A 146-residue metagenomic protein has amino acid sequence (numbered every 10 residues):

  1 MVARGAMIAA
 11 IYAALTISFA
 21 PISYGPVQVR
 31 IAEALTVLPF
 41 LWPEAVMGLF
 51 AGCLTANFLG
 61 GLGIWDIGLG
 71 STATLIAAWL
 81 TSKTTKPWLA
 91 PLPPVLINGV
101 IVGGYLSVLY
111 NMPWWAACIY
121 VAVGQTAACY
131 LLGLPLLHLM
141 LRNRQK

Functional and structural regions predicted by a protein language model:
M1-M47: Hydrophobic transmembrane alpha-helices
I11-I17, L49-A56, V102-G103: Membrane-embedded alpha-helical segments in integral membrane proteins
P21-P26, A34, L54-K146: Membrane-embedded alpha-helical hairpins and interfacial helices in multi-pass inner-membrane proteins
